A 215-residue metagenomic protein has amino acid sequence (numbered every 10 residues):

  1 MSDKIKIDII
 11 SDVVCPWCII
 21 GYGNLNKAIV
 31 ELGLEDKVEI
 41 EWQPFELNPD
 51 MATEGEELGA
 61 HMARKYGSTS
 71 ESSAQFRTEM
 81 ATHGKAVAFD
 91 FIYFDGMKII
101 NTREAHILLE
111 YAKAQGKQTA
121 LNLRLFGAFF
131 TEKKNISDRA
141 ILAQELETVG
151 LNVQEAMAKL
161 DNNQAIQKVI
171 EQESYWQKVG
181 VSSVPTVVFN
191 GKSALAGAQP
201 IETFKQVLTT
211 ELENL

Functional and structural regions predicted by a protein language model:
S2-V14, I20-V38, L109-L215: C-terminal cap of thioredoxin/glutaredoxin-like
G23-F129: Structural alpha/beta surface segment adjacent to cysteine/selenocysteine redox centers across thiol/disulfide enzymes
